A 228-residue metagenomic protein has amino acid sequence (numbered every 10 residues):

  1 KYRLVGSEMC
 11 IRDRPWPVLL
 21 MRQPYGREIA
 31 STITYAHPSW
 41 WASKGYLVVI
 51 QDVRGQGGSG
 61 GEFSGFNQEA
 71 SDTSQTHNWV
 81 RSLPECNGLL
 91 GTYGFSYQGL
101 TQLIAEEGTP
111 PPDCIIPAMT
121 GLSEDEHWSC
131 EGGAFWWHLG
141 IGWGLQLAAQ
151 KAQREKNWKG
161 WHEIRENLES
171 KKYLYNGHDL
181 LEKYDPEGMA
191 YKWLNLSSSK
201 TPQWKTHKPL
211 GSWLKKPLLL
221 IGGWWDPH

Functional and structural regions predicted by a protein language model:
K1-I11: Single conserved hydrophobic/aromatic residue that forms the stacking wall/gate of nucleotide- or nucleobase-binding
R12-S82, S129-C130: Cap/lid segment of the alpha/beta-hydrolase catalytic domain
P15-V18, K44-L47, C86-L89, P110-C114 (+1 more regions): Loop/turn elements at helix/coil->beta-strand transitions in domains of secreted/extracellular proteins
Y35, S43, I104-G108, P112-W213: Accessory cap/linker subdomain of secreted extracellular hydrolases
I50, S59-E62, G99-Q102, P111-P117: Catalytic cores of eukaryotic secretory-pathway lumenal/extracellular enzymes that build and remodel glycoconjugates
P84-Y97: Alpha/beta-hydrolase fold nucleophile elbow
L220-G222: Short beta-strand/loop motif that positions the catalytic acidic residue of the alpha/beta-hydrolase fold
P227-H228: Conserved alpha/beta-hydrolase "acid-adjacent" motif
